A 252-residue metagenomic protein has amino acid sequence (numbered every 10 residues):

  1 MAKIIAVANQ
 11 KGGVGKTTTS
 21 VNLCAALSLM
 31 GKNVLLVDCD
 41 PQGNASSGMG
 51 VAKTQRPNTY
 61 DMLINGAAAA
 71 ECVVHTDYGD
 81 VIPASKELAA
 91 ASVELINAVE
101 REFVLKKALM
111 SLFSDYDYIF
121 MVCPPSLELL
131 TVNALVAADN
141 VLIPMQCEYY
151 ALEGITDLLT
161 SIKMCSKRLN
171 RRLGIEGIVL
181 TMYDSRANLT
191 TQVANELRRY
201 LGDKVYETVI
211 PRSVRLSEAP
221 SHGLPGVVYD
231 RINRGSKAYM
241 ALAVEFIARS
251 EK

Functional and structural regions predicted by a protein language model:
M1-K252: P-loop NTP-binding core
